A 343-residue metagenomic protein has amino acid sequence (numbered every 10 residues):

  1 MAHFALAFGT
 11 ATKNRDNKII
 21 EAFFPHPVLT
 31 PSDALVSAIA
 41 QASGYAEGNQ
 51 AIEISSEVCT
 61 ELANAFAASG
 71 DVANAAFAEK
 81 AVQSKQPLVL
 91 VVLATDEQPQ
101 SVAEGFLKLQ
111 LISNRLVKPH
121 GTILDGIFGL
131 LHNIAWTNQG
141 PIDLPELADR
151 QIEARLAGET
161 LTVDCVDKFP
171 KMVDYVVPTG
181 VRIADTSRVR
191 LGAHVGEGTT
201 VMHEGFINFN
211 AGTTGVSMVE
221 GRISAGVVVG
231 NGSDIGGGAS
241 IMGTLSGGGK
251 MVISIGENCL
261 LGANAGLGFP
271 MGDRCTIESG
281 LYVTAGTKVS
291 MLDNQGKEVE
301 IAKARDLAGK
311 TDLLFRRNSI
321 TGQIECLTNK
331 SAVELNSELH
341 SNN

Functional and structural regions predicted by a protein language model:
M1-D174, D306-N343: Terminal amphipathic alpha-helical/low-complexity segments used for targeting or macromolecular assembly
K18-I20, T179, D185, E197 (+1 more regions): A generic secondary-structure signal marking the coil-to-beta-strand transition
G105-K108, T179, M251, D273: General structural feature for long, well-ordered alpha-helical segments within catalytic domains of soluble enzymes
V166-V189: Active-site-adjacent loop/helix segments that line or gate small-molecule/cofactor pockets in enzymes
V181, S187-V189, A193-V195, T199-V201 (+8 more regions): A structural motif detector for beta-strand N-caps
G248: Short, charged, surface-exposed loops that flank catalytic or proteolytic processing sites
L260-N343: Gly/Ser/Thr/Ala-enriched C-terminal appendages of enzymes
